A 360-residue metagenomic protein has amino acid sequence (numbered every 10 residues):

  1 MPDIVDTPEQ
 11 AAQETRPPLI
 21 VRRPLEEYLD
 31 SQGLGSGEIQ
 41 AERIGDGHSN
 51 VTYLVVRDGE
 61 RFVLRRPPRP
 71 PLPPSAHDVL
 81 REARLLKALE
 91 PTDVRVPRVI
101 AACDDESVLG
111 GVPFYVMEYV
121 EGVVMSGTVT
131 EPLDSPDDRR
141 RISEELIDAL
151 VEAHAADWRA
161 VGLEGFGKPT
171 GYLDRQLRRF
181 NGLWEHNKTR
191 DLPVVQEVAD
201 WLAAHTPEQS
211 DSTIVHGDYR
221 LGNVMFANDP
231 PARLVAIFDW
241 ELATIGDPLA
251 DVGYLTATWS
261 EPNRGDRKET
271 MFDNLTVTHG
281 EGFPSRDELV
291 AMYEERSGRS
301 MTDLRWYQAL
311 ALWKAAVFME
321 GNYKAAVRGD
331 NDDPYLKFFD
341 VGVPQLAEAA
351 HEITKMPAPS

Functional and structural regions predicted by a protein language model:
P2-G35: Juxta-kinase regulatory segment immediately upstream of eukaryotic protein kinase catalytic domains
E38-I214, N228-A232, A358: ATP-binding pocket architecture of kinase catalytic cores
G167-K168, R299-A311: All-alpha amphipathic helical-bundle segments outside canonical DNA-binding/catalytic cores that form hydrophobic
I214-H216, L221: Catalytic-loop of the protein kinase fold
V224-F226: Hydrophobic residue at the +6 position relative to the catalytic HRD Asp in the kinase catalytic loop
F238-A243: Activation of the activation-loop gatekeeper triad in protein kinase-fold domains
A250-S297, A311-R328: Active-site activation/catalytic loop segments of kinase-like enzymes and analogous catalytic loops in related
R299-D303, K314-S360: Helical subdomain adjoining the active site within ATP-dependent kinase catalytic cores
